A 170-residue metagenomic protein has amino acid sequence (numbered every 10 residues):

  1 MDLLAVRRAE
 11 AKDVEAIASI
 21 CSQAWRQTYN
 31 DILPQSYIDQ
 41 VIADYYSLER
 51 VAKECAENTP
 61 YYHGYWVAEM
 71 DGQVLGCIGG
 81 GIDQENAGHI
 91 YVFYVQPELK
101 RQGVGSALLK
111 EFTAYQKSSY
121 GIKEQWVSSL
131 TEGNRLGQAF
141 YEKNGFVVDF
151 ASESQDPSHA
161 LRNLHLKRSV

Functional and structural regions predicted by a protein language model:
D2-A5: Extreme N-terminal starter segment of soluble prokaryotic enzymes
R8-A11, S22-E98, L109-E111, Y115 (+3 more regions): Acetyl-CoA-dependent GNAT
I17, C21: Hydrophobic pocket/interface hotspot
R101-A114, A139, K143: Conserved acetyl-CoA-binding loop-helix of GNAT-fold acetyltransferases
Q116-L130: Conserved GNAT acetyl-CoA-binding A-motif
W126-Q138, Q155-H159: Conserved beta-strand-loop-alpha-helix junction that forms the acyl-donor binding cleft
Y141-A151: Conserved acetyl-CoA-binding loop of GNAT-fold acetyltransferases
R162-V170: Terminal substrate-recognition subdomain of acyl/acetyltransferases
